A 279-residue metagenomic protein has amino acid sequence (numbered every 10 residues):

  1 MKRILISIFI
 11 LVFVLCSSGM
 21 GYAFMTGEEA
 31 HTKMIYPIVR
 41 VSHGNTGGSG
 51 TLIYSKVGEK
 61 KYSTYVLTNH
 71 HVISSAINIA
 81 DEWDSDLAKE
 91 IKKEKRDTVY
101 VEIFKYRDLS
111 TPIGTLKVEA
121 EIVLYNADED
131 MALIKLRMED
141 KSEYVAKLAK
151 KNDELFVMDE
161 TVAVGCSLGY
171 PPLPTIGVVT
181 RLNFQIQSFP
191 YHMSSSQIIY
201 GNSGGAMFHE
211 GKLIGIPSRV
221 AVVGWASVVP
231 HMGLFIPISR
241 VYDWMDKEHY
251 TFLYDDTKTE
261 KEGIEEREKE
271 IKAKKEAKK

Functional and structural regions predicted by a protein language model:
M1-I4: Positively charged n-region of N-terminal signal peptides that target proteins for export
I8-C16: Bacterial N-terminal signal peptides
M25-H31, I77-D108, I216-K279: C-terminal cap/linker of serine protease catalytic domains
T26-G27, I38-V66, K117-E119, V228 (+1 more regions): A conserved glycine-rich beta-strand in the N-terminal activation segment of trypsin-fold
K33-G48, R137-A146, P171-D246: Active-site region of chymotrypsin-like
T46, S55-E59, Y125-E129, L182-Q187: Short, conserved beta-turn/loop elements at beta-strand boundaries and strand-helix junctions
S55-L124: Catalytic-histidine neighborhood of serine endopeptidases, predominantly the chymotrypsin-like S1/PA family
K93-F184, H209-E210: Serine endopeptidase catalytic core focused on the charge-relay Asp
